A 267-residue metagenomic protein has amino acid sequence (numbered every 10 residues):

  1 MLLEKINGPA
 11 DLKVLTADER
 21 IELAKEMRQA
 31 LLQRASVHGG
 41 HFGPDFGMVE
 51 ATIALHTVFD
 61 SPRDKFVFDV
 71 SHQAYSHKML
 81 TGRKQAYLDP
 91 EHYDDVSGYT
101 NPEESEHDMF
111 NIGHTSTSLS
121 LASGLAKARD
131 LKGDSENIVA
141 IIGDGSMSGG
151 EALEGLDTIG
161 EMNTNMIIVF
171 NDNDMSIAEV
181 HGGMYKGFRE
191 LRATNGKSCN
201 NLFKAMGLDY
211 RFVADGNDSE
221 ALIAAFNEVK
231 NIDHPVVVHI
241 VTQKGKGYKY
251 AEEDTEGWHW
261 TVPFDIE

Functional and structural regions predicted by a protein language model:
M1, N7-A10, V37, G82-Q85 (+6 more regions): Residue-level signal for pocket-adjacent positions within structured domains
M1-T81, K204, Y210-L222, V236-H239: N-terminal amphipathic, basic-rich helices that act as targeting or association modules
N7, K25-L31, S97-P102, K132-G133 (+1 more regions): Short amphipathic alpha-helical segments, especially helix-boundary/capping motifs
L15-L23, Y87-D94, Y250-E252: Short, functional N-terminal and low-complexity linear motifs
V37, D45-H56, D60, S76 (+8 more regions): Short alpha-helical interface elements
H41-M162: Cofactor-binding active-site loop characterized by glycine-rich and histidine/acidic residues
D108-E267: Glycine-rich ThDP/TPP pyrophosphate-binding loop and its adjacent helix/strand module within ThDP-dependent enzymes
